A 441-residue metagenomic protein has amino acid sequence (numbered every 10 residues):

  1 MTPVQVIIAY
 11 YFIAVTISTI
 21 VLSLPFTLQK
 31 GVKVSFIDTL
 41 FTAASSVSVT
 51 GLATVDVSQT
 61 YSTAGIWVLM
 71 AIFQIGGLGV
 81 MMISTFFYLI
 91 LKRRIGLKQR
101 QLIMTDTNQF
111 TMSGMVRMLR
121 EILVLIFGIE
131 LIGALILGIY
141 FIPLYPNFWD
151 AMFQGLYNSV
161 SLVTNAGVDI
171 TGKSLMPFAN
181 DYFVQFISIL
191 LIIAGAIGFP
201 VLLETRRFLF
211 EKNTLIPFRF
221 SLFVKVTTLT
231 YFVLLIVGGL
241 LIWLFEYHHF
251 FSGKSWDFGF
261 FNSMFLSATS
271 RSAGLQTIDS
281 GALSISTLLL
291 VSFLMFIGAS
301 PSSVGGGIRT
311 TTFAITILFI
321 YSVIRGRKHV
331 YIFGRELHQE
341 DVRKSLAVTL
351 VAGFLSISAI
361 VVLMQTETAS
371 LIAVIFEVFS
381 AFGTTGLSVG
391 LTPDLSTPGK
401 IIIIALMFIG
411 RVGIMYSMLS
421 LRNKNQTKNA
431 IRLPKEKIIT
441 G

Functional and structural regions predicted by a protein language model:
M1-G441: Membrane-proximal intracellular helices of multi-pass ion channels
